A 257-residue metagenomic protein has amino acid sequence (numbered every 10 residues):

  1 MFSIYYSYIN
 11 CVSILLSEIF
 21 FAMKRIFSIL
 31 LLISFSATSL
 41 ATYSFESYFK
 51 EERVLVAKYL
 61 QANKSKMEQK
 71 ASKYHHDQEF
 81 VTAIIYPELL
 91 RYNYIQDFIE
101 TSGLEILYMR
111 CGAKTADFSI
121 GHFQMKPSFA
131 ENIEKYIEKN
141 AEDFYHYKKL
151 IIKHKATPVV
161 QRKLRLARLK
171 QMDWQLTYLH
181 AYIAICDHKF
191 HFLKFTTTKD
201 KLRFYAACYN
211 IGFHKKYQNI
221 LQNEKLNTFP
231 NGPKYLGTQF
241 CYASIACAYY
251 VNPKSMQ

Functional and structural regions predicted by a protein language model:
F2-Y8, F20-F21, F27: Aromatic (phenylalanine/tyrosine) cluster motif
L15-L16: Leucine-biased recognition of intrinsically disordered, low-complexity hydrophobic segments
I26-F35: Sec-dependent N-terminal signal peptides
S34-F45: Bacterial Sec-dependent signal peptides at the C-terminal "C-region" and cleavage site
Y43-Q257: Catalytic glycan-binding domains that act on GlcNAc-containing polysaccharides
